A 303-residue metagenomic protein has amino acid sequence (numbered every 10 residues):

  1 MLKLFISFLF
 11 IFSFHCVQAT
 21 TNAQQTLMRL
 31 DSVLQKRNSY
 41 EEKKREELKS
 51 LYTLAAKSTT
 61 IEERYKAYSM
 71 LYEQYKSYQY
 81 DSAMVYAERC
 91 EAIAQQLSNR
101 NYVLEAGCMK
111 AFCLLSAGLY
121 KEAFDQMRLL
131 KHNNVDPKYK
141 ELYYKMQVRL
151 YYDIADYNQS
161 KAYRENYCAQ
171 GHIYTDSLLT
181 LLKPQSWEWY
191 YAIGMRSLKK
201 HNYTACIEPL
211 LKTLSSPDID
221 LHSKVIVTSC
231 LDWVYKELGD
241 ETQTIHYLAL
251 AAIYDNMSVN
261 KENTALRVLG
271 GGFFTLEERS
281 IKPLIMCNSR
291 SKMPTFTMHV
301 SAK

Functional and structural regions predicted by a protein language model:
M1-L2, V85: N-terminal secretory signal peptides that target proteins for export/translocation
L4-S13: Sec-dependent N-terminal signal peptides
C16-K303: A "functional boundary" signal
